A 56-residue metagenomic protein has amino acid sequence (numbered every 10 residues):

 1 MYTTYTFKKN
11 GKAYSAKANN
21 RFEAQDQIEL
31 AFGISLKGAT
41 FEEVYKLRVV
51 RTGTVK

Functional and structural regions predicted by a protein language model:
M1-K12: Short aromatic-glycine-(Arg/Gly/Cys) micro-motifs in beta-strand/loop hairpins
M1-T3, E23, R51: Aromatic-enriched hydrophobic runs in primary sequence
F7-K8, N20, L47-V50: Short, intrinsically disordered low-complexity segments
N10-F22: A short, exposed loop/beta-hairpin motif centered on an aromatic-Gly-Thr core
A16, I28, G53-V55: Enrichment for repetitive, rod-forming helical segments
N19-G38: A short, charged, amphipathic alpha-helix used as a generic interaction element across diverse proteins
G33-K56: Short, mixed-charge low-complexity intrinsically disordered segments
